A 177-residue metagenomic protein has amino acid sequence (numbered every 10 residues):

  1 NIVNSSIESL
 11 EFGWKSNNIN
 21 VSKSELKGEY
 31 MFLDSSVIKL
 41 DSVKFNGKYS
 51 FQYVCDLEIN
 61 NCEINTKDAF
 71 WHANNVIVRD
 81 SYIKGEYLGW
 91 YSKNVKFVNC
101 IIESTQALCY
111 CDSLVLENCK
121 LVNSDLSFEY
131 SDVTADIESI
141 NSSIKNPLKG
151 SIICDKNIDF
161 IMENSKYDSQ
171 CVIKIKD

Functional and structural regions predicted by a protein language model:
N1-D177: Long, distal/terminal scaffolding or interaction modules with repetitive or compositionally biased sequence
